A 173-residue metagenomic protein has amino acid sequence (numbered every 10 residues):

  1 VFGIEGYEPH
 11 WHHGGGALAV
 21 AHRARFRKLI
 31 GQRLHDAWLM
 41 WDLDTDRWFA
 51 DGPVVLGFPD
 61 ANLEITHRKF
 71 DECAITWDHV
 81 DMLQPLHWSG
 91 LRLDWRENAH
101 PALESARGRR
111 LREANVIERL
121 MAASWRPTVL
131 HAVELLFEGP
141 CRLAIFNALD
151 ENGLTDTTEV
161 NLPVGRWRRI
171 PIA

Functional and structural regions predicted by a protein language model:
V1-A173: Surface-exposed, interaction-prone regions used to assemble/regulate multi-protein complexes
